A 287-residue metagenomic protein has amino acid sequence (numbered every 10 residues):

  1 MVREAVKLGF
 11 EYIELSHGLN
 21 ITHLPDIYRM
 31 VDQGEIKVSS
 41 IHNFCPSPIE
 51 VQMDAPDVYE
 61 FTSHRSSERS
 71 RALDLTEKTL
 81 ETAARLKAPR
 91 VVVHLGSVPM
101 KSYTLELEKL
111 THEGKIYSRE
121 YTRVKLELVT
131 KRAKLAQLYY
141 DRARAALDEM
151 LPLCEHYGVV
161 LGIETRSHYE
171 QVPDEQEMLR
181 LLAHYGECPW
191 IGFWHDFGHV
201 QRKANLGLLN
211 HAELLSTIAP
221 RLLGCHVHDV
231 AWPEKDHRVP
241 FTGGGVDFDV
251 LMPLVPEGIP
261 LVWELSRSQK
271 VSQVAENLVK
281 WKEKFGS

Functional and structural regions predicted by a protein language model:
M1-V6, I21, D26, D32-G34 (+3 more regions): Histidine-acidic metal/acid-base catalytic patches
E11-N20: A short beta-strand-loop structural module common to alpha/beta enzyme folds
E11-Y12, K37, P89, V160 (+1 more regions): Residue-level detector of anion-binding/catalytic polar loops
L15, I41, V93: Short beta-strand and adjacent tight-turn residues that come in two discontinuous sequence segments and form the edges
H23-H42, E108-E120: Short acidic, glycine/proline-enriched helix-loop-strand junctions
H42-I49, G96-V98: Short glycine-enriched loops at secondary-structure junctions
A55-V58: Outer-membrane beta-barrel translocator/channel fold
E60-G192: Active-site acidic/histidine proton-transfer and metal-coordination neighborhood in alpha/beta enzyme cores
